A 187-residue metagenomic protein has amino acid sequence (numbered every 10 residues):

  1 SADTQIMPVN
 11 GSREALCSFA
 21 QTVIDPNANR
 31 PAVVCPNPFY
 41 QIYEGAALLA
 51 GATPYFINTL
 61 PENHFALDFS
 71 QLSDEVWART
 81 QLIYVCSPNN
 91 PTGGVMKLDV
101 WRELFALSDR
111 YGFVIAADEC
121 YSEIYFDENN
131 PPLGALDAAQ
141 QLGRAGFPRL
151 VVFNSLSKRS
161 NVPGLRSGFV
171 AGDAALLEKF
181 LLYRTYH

Functional and structural regions predicted by a protein language model:
S1-A106, E123-I124, E128-R144, V151: Conserved core of the PLP fold type I
A32, F113-V114: Short glycine-centered segments of the SAM/dcSAM-binding site in methyltransferase folds
N63, V114, R159-V162: Short glycine/serine/proline-enriched coil/turn segments at secondary-structure junctions
A78-R79, R110-Y111, Y183: Structured helix-beta-strand junction loops
E103-Y111, K179: Catalytic-core regions built around general acid/base machinery
S122-E123, L182: Residues immediately C-terminal
D137-H187: Conserved core segment of the aminotransferase class I/II
